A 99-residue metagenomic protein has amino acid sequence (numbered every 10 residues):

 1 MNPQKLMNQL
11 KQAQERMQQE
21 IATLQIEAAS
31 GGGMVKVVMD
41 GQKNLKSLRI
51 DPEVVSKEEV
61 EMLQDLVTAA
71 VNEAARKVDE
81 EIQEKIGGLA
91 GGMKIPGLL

Functional and structural regions predicted by a protein language model:
M1-A29, K77-L99: Long amphipathic alpha-helical segments used for membrane anchoring, targeting, substrate engagement, or oligomerization
N2, E59-L66: Conserved acidic
L10, K43, V67: Residue-level signature of catalytic and energy-coupling elements of molecular machines, predominantly ATP/GTP-dependent
I21, G31-G33, K57: Short, small/polar residue-rich loop motifs at catalytic or cofactor-binding pockets
Q25-R49: N-terminal intrinsically disordered, cationic/polar leader segments that include organellar targeting peptides
L48-V60: A short interface-forming secondary-structure element
V54, Q64-D65, E80-E81: Short, charged/polar low-complexity linear motifs in solvent-exposed/disordered segments
L66, A70-V78: Stable alpha-helical structural segments in soluble proteins, enriched in small hydrophobic residues
